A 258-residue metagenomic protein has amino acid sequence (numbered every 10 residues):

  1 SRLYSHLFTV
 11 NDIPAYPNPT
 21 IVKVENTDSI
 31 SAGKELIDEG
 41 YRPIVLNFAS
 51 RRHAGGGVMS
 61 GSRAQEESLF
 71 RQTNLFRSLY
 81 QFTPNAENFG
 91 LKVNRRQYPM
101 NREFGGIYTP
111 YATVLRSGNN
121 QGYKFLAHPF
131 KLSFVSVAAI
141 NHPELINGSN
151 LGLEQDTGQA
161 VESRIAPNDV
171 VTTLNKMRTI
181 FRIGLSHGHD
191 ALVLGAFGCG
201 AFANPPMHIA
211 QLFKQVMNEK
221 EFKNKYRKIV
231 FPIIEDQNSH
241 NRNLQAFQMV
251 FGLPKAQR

Functional and structural regions predicted by a protein language model:
S1-L192, A196-R258: Macrodomain-like recognition of ADP-ribose-binding/processing modules
